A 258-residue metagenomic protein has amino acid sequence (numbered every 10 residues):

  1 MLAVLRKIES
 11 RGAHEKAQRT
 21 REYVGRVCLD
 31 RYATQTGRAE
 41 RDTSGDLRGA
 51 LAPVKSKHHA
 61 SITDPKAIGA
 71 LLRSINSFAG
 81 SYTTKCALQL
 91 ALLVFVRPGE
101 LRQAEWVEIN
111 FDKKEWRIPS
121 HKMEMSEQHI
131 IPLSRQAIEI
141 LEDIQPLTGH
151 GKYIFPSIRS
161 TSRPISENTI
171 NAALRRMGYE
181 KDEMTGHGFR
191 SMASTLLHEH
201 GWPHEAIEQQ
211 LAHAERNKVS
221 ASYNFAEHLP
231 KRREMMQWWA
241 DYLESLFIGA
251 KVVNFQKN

Functional and structural regions predicted by a protein language model:
M1-L2, H14-R31, L133: Non-catalytic DNA-binding core/recognition domains of DNA-processing enzymes
K7-G25, R38-A104, D112, M123-E127 (+2 more regions): Basic, Lys/Arg- and aromatic-enriched nucleic-acid-binding interface segment
Y32-T43, P146, I248-K251: Proline-centered turn/helix-capping motifs that create local helix->coil transitions or kinks
R73-K85, V94, I131, E139 (+4 more regions): Short, basic (Lys/Arg/His-rich) helix/loop patches that form interaction surfaces in the mid-to-C-terminal regions
V107-E115, K181-E183, W202-S222, S245-K251 (+1 more regions): Short, polar N-cap/turn motifs at the start of nucleic acid-interacting alpha helices
E115, Q128-P132: Well-ordered beta-strand positions in beta-sheet-rich domains
R135-E139, D143-G151, P156-S162, E215-V219 (+1 more regions): C-terminal secondary-structure termini that scaffold catalytic or DNA-interacting sites
